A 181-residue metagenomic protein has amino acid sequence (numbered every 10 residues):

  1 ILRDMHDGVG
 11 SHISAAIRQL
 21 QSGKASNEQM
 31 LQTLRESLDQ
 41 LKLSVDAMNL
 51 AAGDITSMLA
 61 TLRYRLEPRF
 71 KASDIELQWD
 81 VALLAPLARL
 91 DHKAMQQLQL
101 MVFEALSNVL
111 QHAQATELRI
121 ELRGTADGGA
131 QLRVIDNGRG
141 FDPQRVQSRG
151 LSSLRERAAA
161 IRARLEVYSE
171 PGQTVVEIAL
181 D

Functional and structural regions predicted by a protein language model:
I1-D181: Coiled-coil dimerization/phosphotransfer module
